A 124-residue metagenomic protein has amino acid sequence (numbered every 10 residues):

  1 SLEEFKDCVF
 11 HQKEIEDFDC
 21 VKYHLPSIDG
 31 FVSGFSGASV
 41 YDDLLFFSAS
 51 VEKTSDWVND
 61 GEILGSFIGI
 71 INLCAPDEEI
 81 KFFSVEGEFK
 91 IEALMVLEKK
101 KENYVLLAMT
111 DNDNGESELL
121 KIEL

Functional and structural regions predicted by a protein language model:
S1-L124: Sequence/structural signature of beta-propeller domains
